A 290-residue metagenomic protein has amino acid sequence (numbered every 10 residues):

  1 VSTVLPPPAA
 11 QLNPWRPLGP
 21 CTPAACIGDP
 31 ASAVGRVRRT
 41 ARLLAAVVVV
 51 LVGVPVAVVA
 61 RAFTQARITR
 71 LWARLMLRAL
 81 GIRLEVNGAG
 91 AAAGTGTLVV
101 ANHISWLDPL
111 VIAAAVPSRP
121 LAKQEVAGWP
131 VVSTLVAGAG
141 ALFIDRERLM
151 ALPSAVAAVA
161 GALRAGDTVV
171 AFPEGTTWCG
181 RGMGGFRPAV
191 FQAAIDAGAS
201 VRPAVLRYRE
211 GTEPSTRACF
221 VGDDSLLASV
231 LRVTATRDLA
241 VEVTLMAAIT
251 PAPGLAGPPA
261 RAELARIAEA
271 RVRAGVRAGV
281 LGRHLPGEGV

Functional and structural regions predicted by a protein language model:
V1-G28, R83-A89, P109, A127 (+5 more regions): Soluble, non-transmembrane catalytic domains of enzymes that act on hydrophobic metabolites at membranes
S2-V50, T212-C219: Compositionally biased, charge-rich terminal segments
A24-E85, T134-A139: A transmembrane-helix-recognition feature enriched in membrane-embedded lipid enzymes and envelope glyco-/phospholipid
R39-A45, T69-Q124: Conserved H-X4-D acyltransferase segment
T95-A101, A141, D167-P173: Generic beta-sheet signal
L107-A158: Membrane-embedded segments
V132-T134, R181-G257, G282: A cross-family acyltransferase "interaction/gating" segment
A162-F191: Catalytic-site beta-strand/loop segments enriched in glycine and acidic/polar residues
